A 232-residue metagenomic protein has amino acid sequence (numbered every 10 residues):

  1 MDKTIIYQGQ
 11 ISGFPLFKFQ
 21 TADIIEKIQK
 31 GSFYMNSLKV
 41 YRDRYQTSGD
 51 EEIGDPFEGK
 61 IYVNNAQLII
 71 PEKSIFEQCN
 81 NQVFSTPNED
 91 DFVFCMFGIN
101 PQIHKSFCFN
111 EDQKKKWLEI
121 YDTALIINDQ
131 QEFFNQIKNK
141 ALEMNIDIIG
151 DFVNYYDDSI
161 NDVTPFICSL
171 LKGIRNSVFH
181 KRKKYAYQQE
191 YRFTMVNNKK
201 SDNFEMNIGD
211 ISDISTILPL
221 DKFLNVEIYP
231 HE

Functional and structural regions predicted by a protein language model:
M1-E232: NAD-dependent ADP-ribosyltransferases
